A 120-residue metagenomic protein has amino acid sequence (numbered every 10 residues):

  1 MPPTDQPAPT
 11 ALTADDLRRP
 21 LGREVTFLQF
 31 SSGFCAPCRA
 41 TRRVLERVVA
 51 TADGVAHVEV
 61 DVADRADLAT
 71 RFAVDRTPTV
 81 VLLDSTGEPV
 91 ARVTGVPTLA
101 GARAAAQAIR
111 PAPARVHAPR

Functional and structural regions predicted by a protein language model:
M1-A11, A118-R120: N-terminal targeting signals for export/organelle localization
A14-L17: Anionic-ligand binding region
L21-G33: Short active-site neighborhood of thiol/selenol oxidoreductases, capturing the structured segment around
S32-R43, R47: Conserved redox-active cysteine motifs that mediate thiol-disulfide chemistry, especially di-cysteine Cys-X(1-2)-Cys
D53-D67: Thiol-based oxidoreductase modules, predominantly thioredoxin-like and allied folds used for disulfide exchange
A69, A73, V93-G95: Helix-rich interaction surfaces within compact, conserved domain-sized segments that mediate assembly or partner
A73-V81: Structural micro-motif
L82-R120: Non-catalytic, surface beta->alpha helical segment in thiol-disulfide oxidoreductase systems
